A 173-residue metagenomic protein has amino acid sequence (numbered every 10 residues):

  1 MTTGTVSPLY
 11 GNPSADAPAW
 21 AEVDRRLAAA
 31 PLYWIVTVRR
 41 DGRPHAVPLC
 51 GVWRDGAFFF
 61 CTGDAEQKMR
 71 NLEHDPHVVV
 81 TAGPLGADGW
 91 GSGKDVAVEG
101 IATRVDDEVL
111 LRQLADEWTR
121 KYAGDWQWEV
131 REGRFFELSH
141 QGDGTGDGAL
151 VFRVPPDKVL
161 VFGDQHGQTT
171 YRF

Functional and structural regions predicted by a protein language model:
M1-A17, W90-F173: Charged, gly/pro-rich active-site loop segments
S7-W34: Short, basic/aromatic recognition patches
A19-E22, H45-V47, A65-Q67, S139-H140: A generic local structural motif
W20, H45, W53, F60 (+2 more regions): Tryptophan-centric aromatic hotspots in well-structured domains and transmembrane helices
V23-D24, M69, A115: Short amphipathic alpha-helical segments and helix-helix/interface helices
L27-A28, E73-H74, T119: Alpha-helix boundary recognition
A30-D64, R70-L72, V78-P84, W90 (+1 more regions): Short beta-strand segments
